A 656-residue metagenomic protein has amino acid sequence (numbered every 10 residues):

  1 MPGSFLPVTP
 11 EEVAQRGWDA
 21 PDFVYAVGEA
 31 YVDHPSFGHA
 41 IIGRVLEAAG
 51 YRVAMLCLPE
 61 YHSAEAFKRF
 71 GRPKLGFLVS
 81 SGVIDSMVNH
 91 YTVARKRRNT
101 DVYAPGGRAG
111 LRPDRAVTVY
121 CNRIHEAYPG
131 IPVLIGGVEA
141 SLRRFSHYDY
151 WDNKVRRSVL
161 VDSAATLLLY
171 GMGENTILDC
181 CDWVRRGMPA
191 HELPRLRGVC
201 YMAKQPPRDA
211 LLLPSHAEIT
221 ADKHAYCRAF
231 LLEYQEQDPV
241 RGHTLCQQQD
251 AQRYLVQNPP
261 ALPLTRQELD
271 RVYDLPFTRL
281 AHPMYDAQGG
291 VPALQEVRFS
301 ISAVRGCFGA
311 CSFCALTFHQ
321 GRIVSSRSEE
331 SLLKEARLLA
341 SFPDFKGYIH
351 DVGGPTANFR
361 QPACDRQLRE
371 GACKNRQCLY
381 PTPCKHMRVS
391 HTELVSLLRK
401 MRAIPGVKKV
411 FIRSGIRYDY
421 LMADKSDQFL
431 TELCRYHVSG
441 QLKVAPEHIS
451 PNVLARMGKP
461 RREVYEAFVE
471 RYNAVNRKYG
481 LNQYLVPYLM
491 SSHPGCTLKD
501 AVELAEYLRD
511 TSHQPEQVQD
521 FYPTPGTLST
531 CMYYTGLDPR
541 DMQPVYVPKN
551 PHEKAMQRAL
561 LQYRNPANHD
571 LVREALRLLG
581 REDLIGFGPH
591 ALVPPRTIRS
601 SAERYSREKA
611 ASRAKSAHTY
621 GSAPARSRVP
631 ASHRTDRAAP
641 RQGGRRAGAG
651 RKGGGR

Functional and structural regions predicted by a protein language model:
M1-A20, A30, A225-S300: N-terminal [4Fe-4S]-dependent radical SAM core
E11, G38, C57-D250, Q257-N258 (+3 more regions): Glycine-rich beta-alpha loop elements in corrinoid/cobalamin-binding modules across cobalamin-dependent enzymes
Y25, I41, L56, E60-Y61 (+3 more regions): Conserved SAM/AdoMet-binding glycine-rich loop
A26-Y31, Q288-A315, Y348: N-terminal pre-triad scaffold of radical SAM enzymes
H62, A190-D238, Q252, A261-L264 (+7 more regions): Terminal amphipathic helices with adjacent charged low-complexity linkers/tails
D85-A94, L142-R144, E174-D179, K204-P207 (+6 more regions): Flexible glycine/acidic-rich beta-alpha junction loops that bind and position SAM and/or redox cofactors in anaerobic
T166, V272, C307, L332 (+3 more regions): Conserved, mostly hydrophobic/aromatic
R376, P594-R656: Acidic, low-complexity intrinsically disordered tails
